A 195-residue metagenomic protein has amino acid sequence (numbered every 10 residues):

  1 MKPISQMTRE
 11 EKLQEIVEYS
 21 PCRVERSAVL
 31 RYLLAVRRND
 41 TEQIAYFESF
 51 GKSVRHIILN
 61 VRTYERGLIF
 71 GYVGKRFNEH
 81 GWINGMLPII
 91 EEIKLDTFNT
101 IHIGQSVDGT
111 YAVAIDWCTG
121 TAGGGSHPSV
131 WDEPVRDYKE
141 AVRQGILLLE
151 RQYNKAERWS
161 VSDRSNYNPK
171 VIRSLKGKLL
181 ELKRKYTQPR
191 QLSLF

Functional and structural regions predicted by a protein language model:
M1, V130-D132, S160-S165: Charged, low-complexity surface segments at secondary-structure and domain boundaries
K2-F98, S174-F195: Negatively charged, low-complexity tracts enriched in Asp/Glu with abundant Ser/Thr
N84-T119: Amphipathic, interaction-prone secondary-structure segments
W117-R151: A short, exposed loop/beta-hairpin motif centered on an aromatic-Gly-Thr core
K155-A156, F195: Acidic, small-residue rich beta-repeat scaffolds with periodic aromatic anchors
E157-R184: Intrinsically disordered, low-complexity charged/polar segments
